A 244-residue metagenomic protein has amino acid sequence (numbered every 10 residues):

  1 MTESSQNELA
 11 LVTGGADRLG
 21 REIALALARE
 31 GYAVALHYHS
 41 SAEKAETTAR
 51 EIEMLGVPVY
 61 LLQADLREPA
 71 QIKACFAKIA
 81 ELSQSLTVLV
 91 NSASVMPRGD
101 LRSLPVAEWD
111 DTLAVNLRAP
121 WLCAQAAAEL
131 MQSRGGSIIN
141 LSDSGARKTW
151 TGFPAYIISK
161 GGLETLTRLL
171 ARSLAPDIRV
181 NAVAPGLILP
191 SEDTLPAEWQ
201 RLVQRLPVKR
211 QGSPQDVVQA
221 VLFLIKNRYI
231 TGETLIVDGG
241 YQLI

Functional and structural regions predicted by a protein language model:
L9, A16-D17: Conserved glycine-rich cofactor-binding loop
S92-P97, G239-G240: Conserved NAD(P)H cofactor-binding loop of Rossmann-fold oxidoreductase domains
D100-L101, E108-L113, T194, L202: Substrate-binding pocket helix/loop in short-chain dehydrogenase/reductase
A124, S159, T167: Active-site helix of classical SDR
E129, A171-P176: Alpha-helical segment proximal to the catalytic Tyr-Lys
A175-R179, T231-G232: Short, small/polar-rich loop/turn modules that mediate ligand/substrate recognition or access, typified
S213-V237, Q242: C-terminal substrate-recognition "lid" of short-chain dehydrogenase/reductases
